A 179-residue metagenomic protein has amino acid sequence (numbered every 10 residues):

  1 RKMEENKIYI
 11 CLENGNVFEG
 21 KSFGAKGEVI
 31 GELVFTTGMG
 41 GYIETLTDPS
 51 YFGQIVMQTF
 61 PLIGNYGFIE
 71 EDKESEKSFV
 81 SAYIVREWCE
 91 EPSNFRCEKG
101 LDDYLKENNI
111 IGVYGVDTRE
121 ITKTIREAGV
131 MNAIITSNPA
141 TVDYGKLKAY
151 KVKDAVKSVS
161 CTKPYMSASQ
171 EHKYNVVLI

Functional and structural regions predicted by a protein language model:
K2-I179: RNA-binding accessory domains that recognize and position tRNA/RNA substrates
